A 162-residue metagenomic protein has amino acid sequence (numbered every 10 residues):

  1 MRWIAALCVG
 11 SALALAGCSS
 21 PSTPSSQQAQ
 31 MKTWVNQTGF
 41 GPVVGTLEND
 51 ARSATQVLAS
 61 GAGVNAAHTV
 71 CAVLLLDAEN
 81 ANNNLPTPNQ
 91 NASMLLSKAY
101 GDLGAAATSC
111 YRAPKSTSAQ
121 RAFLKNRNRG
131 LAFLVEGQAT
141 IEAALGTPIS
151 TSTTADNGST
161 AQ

Functional and structural regions predicted by a protein language model:
M1-S11: N-terminal export and membrane-targeting signals
A14-G17: C-terminal motif of bacterial Sec signal peptides marking the signal peptidase cleavage site
S19-P21: Bacterial signal peptide processing site
S25-T108, R112-K115, A119-A161: Alpha-helical segments in soluble extracytoplasmic regions
